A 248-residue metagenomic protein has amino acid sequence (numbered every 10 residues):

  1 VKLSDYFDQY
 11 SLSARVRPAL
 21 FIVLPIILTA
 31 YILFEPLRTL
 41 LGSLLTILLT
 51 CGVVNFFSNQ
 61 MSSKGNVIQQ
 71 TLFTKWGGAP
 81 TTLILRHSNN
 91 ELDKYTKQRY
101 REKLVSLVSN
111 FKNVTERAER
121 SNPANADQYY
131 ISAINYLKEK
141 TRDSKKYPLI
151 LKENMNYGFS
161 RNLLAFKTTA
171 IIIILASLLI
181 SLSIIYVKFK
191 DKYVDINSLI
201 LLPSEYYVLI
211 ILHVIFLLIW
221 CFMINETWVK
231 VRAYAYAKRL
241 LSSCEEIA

Functional and structural regions predicted by a protein language model:
V1-R15, L202-P203, L218-A248: Cytosolic/matrix-facing juxtamembrane and C-terminal tails of multi-pass cellular membrane proteins
V1-Y100, Y206: N-terminal first transmembrane alpha-helix
D8-I22, L137-D191, L209: Transmembrane alpha-helical segments and their cytosolic interface motifs in multi-pass membrane proteins
E35-G52, S183-F216: Hydrophobic alpha-helical transmembrane segments
F56, L164-A170, V231, A235: Short, well-structured alpha-helical interface segments that form or flank functional binding sites
S63, V67-K75, I185-Y193, V229: Transmembrane helix-loop junctions in multipass membrane proteins, especially transporters and channels
Q69-I150: Charge-rich cytosolic interhelical loops and cytosolic tails of multi-pass membrane proteins
